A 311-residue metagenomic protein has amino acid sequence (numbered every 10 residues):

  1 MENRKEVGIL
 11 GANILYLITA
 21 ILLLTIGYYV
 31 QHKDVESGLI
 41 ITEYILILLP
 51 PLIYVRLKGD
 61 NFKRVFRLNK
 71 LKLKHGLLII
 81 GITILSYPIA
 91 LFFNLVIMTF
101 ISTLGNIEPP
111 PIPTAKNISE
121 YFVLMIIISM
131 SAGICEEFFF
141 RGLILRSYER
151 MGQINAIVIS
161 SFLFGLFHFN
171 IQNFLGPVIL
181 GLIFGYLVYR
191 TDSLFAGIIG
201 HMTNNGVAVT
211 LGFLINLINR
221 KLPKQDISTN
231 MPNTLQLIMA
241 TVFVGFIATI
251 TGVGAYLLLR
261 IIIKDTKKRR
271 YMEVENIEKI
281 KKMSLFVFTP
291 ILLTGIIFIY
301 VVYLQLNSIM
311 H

Functional and structural regions predicted by a protein language model:
E2, I41-I84, T99-G105, G252-E275: Membrane-helix interface linkers and caps
E2-I18, F62-L91, L235-T241, R269-G295: Interfacial transmembrane-helix boundary/kink motif in multi-pass membrane proteins
A20-V55, G245-I247, M310-H311: Alpha-helical transmembrane segments in multi-pass membrane proteins
V30-Q31, V35-G38, K63-G133, Y303-H311: Juxtamembrane helix-loop-helix connectors linking adjacent transmembrane helices in multi-pass membrane enzymes
K33-V35, A115-N117, K224-F243: Membrane-interface segments at the starts/ends of alpha-helical transmembrane spans
L49, P110-F174: Function-critical hydrophobic alpha-helical transmembrane segments in multi-pass membrane proteins
N173-P232, A240: Functionally important transmembrane alpha-helices
L237-V253, F286-M310: Alpha-helical transmembrane segments of multi-pass integral membrane proteins
